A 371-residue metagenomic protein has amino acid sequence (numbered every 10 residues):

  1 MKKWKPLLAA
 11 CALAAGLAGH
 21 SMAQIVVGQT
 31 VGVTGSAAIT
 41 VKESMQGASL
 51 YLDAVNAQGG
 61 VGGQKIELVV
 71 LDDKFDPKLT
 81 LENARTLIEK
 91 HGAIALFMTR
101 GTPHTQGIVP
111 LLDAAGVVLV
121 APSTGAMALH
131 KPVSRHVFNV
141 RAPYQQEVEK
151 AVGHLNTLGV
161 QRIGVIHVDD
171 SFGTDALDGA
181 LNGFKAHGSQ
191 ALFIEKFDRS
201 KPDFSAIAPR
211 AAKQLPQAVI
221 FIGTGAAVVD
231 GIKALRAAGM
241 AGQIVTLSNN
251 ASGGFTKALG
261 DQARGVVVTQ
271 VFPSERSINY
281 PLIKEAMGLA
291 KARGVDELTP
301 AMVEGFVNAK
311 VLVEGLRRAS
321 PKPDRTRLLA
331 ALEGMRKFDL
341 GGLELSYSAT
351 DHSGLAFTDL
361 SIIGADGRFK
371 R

Functional and structural regions predicted by a protein language model:
K3-M22: Gram-negative bacterial Sec-dependent N-terminal signal peptides
V26, I39-Q46, Q58-A128, D198-F204 (+1 more regions): Beta-alpha junction/loop-to-helix N-cap segments that form part of ligand/metal-binding clefts
G28-S49, L71-K78, R100-P103, I166-T174 (+2 more regions): Extracytoplasmic "Venus flytrap"
T40-A57, L79, L119, E147-K150 (+2 more regions): Short, solvent-exposed amphipathic alpha-helices that sit in or adjacent to ligand/effector-binding or catalytic
E82, M127-A128, R135-G239, E275-G288: Extracellular/periplasmic Venus flytrap/periplasmic-binding protein
L87, H91-R100, V120-P122, G164-H167 (+4 more regions): Periplasmic-binding protein-like
I232-G305, G367-K370: Extracellular/periplasmic periplasmic-binding protein-like sensory domains
A292-M302, V313-F369: Segments of small-molecule ligand-sensing domains
